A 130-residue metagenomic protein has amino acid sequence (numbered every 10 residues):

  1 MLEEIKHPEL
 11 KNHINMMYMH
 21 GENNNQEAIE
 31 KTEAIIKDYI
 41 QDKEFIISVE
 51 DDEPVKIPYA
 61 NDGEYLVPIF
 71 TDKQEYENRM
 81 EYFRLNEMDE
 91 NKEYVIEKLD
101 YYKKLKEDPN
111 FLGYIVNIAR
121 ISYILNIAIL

Functional and structural regions predicted by a protein language model:
M1-L130: An interfacial alpha-helical scaffold signature
